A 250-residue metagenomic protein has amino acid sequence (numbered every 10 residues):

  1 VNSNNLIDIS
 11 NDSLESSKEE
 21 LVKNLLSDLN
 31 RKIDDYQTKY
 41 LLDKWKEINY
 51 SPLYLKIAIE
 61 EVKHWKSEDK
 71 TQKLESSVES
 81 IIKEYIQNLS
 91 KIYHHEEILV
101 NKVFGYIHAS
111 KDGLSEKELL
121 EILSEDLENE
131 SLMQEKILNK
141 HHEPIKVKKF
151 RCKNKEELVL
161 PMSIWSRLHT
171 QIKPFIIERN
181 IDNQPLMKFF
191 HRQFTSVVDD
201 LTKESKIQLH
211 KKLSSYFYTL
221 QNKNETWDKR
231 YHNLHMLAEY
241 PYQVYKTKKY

Functional and structural regions predicted by a protein language model:
V1, K248-Y250: Short, intrinsically disordered, charge-balanced linker/junction segments flanking boundaries in proteins
N2-Y40, S76-S90, T195-S196, D200-Q221: Conserved small helical "lid"/interfacial subdomain of P-loop NTPases
N30, D34-T38, E96-E97, E157 (+1 more regions): Membrane-interface starts of transmembrane alpha-helices
D35-E79, N101-E121, E178-M187, R192 (+1 more regions): Amphipathic alpha-helical "lid/sensor" segments that cap RecA-like P-loop NTPase cores
Y40, L53, I57, I98-Y106 (+3 more regions): Amphipathic alpha-helical interaction segments
V62, L89, I107-K111, V198-T202 (+2 more regions): Generic structural signal for hydrophobic core residues of well-folded globular domains
E75-S76, K91-L99: Short alpha-helical segments that sit at the start of domains
E116-Y231, L237, V244: C-terminal leucine-rich, beta-strand-based interaction scaffolds used for sensing/assembly
